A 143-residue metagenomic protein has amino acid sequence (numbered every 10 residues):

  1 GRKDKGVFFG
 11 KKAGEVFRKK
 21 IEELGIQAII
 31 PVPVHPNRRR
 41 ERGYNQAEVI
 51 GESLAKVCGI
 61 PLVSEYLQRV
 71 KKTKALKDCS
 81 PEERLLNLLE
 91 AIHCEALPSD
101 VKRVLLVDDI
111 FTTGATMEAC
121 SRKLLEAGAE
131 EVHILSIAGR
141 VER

Functional and structural regions predicted by a protein language model:
G1-L105, A115-R143: Conserved PRPP/pyrophosphate-binding segment of the phosphoribosyltransferase/PRPP-pathway fold
